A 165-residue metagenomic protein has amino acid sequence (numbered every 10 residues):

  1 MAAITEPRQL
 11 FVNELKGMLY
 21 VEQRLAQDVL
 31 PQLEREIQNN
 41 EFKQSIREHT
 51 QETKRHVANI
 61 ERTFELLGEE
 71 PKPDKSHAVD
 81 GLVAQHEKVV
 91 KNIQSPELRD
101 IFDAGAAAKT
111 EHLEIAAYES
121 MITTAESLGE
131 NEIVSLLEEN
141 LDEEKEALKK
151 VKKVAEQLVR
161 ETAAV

Functional and structural regions predicted by a protein language model:
M1-V165: Amphipathic alpha-helical hairpins
